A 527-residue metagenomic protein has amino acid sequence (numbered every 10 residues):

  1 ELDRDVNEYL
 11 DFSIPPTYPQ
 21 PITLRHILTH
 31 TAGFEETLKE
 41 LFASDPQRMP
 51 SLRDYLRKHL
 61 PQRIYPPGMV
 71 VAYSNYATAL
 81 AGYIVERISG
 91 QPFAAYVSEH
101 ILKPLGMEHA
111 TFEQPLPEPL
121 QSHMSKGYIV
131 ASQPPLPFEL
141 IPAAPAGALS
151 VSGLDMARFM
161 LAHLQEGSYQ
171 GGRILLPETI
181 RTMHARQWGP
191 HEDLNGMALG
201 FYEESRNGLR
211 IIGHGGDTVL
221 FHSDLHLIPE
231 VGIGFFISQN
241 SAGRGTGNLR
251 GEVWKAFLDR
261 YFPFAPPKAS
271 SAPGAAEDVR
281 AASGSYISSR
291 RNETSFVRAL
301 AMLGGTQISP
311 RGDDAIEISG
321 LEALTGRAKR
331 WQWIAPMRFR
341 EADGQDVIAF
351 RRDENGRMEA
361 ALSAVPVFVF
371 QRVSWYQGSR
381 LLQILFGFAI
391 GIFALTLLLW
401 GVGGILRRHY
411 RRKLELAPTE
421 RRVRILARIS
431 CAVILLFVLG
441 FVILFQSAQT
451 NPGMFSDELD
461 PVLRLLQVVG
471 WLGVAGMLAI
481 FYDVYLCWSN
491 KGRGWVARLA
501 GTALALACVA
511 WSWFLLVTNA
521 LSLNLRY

Functional and structural regions predicted by a protein language model:
L2-T17, L105: Short, glycine/proline-biased beta-turn/loop segments that scaffold the active-site neighborhood
P16-P229, F257: Short, surface-exposed loop or secondary-structure junction motifs that flank catalytic or metal-binding residues
Q91, G243, E252-V253: Alpha-helical support elements that line or immediately flank enzyme active sites and cofactor-binding pockets
A131, S205-G208, I228-V231, R311-D313 (+2 more regions): Short acidic-glycine loop/turn motifs at beta-strand connectors
G213-H214, D224-S241, E359-S363: Short, well-ordered beta-strand elements
V219, A242-R244: A short acidic/small-residue loop/turn micro-motif
N248-Y527: Peripheral terminal and inter-domain segments
